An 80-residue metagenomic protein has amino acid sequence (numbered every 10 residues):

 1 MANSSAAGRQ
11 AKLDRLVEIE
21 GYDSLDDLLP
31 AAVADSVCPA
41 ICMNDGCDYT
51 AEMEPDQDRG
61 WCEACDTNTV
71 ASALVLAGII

Functional and structural regions predicted by a protein language model:
M1-V37, A77-I80: Short, intrinsically disordered terminal segments enriched in charged and Pro/Gly residues
A34-D35, Y49, G60-W61: Short, charge-rich amphipathic interface segments used for partner binding and complex assembly
S36-N44, R59: Residues immediately within or flanking Cys/His clusters that coordinate Zn2+ in small zinc-binding modules
M43-D48, E63-D66: Cys/His-coordinated zinc-binding microdomains
A51-G60, A77-G78: Short linker/helix segments within small regulatory modules
C65-L76: Short Cys/His-rich micro-motifs in 6-15 aa windows
